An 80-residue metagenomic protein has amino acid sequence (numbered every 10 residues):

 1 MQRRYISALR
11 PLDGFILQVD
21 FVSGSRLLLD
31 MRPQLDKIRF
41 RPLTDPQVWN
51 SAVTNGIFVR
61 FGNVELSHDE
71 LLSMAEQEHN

Functional and structural regions predicted by a protein language model:
M1-N80: Motif-centric detector for short Cys/His coordination patterns
